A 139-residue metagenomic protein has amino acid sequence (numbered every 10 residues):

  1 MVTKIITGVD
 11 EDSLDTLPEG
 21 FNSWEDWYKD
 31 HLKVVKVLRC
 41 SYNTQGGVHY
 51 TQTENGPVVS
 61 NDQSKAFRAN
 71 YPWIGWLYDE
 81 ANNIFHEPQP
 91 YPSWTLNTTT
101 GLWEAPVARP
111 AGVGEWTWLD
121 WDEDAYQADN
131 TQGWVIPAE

Functional and structural regions predicted by a protein language model:
M1-E139: Interaction-interface detector
